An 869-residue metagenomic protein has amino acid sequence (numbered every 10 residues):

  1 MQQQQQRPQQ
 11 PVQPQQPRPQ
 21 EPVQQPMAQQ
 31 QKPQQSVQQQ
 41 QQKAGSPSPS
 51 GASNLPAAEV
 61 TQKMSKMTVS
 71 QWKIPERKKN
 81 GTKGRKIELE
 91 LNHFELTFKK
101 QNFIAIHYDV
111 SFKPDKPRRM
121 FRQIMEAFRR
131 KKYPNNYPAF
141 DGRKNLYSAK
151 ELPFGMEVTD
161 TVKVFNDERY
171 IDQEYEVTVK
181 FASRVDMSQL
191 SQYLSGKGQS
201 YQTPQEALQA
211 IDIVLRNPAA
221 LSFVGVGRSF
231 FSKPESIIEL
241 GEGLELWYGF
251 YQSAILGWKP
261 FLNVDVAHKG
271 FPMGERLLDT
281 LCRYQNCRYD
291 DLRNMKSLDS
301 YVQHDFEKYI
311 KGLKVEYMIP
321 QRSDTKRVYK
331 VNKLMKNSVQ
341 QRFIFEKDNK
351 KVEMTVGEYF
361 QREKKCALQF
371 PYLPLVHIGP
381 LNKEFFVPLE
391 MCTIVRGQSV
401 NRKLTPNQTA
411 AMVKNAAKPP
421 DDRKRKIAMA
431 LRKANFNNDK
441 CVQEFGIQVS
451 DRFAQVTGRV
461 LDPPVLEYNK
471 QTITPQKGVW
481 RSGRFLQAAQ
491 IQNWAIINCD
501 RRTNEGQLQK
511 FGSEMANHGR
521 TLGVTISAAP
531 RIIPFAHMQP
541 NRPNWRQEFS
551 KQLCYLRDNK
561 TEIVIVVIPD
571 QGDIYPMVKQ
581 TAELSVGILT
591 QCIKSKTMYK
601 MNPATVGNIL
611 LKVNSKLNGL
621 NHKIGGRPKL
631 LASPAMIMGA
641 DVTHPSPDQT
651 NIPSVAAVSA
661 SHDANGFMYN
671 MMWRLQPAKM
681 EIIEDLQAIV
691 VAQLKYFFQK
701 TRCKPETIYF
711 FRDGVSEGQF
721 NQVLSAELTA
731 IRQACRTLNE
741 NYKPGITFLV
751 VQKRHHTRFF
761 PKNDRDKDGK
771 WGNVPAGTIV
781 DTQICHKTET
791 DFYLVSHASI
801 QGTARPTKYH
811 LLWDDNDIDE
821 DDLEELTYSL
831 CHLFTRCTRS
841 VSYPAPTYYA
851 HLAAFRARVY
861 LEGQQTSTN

Functional and structural regions predicted by a protein language model:
M1-N869: Long, low-complexity, intrinsically disordered terminal regions
